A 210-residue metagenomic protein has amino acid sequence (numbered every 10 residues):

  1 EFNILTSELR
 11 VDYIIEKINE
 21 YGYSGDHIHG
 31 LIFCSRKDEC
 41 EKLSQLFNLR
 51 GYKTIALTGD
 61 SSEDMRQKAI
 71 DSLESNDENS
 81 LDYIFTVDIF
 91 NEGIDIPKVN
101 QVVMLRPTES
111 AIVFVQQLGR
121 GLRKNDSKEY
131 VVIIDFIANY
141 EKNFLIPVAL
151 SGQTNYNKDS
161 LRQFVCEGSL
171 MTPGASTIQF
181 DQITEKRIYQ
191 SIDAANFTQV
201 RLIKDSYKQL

Functional and structural regions predicted by a protein language model:
E1-L31: Conserved interdomain linker/interface between the two RecA-like ATPase lobes of SF2 helicase motors
E8-D12, Q67, Y83, V87 (+3 more regions): Amphipathic alpha-helical transducer elements in NTP-driven molecular machines
S24, I146-L210: Long, largely alpha-helical accessory region at the distal end of helicase-like NTP-driven motors
L31, C40-S44, N48-F90: Conserved helicase ATPase core of P-loop NTP-dependent helicases/translocases
R50-K53, P97-Q101, E109, D126-V132: Short glycine-/polar-rich loops that comprise or flank the Walker A/P-loop and associated switch/sensor motifs
I84-V102, L118-R123: SF2 helicase motor core recognition
S110-Q116, R120-T154: Conserved segment of the helicase C-terminal RecA-like domain
